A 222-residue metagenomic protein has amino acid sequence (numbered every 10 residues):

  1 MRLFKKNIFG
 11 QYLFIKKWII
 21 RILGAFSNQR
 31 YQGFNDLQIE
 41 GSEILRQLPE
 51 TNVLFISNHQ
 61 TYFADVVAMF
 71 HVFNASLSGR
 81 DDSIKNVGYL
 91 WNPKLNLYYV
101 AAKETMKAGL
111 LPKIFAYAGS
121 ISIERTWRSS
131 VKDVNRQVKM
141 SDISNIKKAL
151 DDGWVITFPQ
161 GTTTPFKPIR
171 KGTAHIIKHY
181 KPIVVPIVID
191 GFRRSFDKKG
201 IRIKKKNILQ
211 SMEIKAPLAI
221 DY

Functional and structural regions predicted by a protein language model:
M1-I39, A68, G109-A118: A transmembrane-helix-recognition feature enriched in membrane-embedded lipid enzymes and envelope glyco-/phospholipid
K16, Q29-D36, V100, V131-Q137 (+1 more regions): Short, flexible loop segments at the rims of nucleotide/cofactor-binding pockets, characterized by
S27-Q60, F70: Helix-to-loop junction immediately C-terminal to a conserved catalytic motif
Y31, D151-I156, G161-Y222: A cross-family acyltransferase "interaction/gating" segment
Q38-G41, K107, K139-I143, I169-T173: Amphipathic coiled-coil/heptad-repeat helices and related helical stalk/stem segments that mediate oligomerization
Q47, I114-F115, A149, I176: Structural alpha-helical scaffold elements that stabilize or flank donor/cofactor-binding regions in carbohydrate
P49-V134: Catalytic core of membrane glycerolipid acyltransferases/transacylases, capturing the structured, soluble-facing
I121-P165: Internal catalytic-core helix/loop-beta-alpha segment that presents or stabilizes conserved functional determinants
